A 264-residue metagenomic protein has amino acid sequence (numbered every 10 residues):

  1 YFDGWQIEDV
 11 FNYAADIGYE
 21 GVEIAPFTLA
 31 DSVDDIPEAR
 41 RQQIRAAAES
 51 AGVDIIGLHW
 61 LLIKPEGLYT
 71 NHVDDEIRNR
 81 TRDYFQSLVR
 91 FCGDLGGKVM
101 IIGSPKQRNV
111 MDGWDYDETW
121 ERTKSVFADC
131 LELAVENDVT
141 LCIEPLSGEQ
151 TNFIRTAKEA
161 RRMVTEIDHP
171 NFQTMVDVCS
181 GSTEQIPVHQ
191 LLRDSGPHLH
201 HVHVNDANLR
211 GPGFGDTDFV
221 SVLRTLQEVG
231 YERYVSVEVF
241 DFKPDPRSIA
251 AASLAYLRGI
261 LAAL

Functional and structural regions predicted by a protein language model:
Y1, P26-T28, L61-K64, K106-R108 (+4 more regions): Active-site-proximal loop/turn and secondary-structure-junction residues that shape catalytic pockets, frequently
G4-G18, Q42, E49, R82 (+3 more regions): Histidine-acidic metal/acid-base catalytic patches
E8-D9, E49-S50, G67-T174, Q185: Active-site acidic/histidine proton-transfer and metal-coordination neighborhood in alpha/beta enzyme cores
E23, G57-H59, I101, C142 (+2 more regions): Conserved beta-strand positions in the central sheet of alpha/beta enzyme cores
A25-A48, S104-M111: Glycine-rich, proline-tolerant flexible connector loops at the mouths of alpha/beta enzymes
D31-D34, E66, T183-P187: A short, acidic/glycine-rich surface segment
V33-I36, T70-V73, D115, N152 (+2 more regions): Pocket-edge positions in alpha/beta enzyme catalytic cores
A47, I55-L58: Conserved alpha-helical segments that form or flank metal/cofactor-binding pockets of metalloenzymes
